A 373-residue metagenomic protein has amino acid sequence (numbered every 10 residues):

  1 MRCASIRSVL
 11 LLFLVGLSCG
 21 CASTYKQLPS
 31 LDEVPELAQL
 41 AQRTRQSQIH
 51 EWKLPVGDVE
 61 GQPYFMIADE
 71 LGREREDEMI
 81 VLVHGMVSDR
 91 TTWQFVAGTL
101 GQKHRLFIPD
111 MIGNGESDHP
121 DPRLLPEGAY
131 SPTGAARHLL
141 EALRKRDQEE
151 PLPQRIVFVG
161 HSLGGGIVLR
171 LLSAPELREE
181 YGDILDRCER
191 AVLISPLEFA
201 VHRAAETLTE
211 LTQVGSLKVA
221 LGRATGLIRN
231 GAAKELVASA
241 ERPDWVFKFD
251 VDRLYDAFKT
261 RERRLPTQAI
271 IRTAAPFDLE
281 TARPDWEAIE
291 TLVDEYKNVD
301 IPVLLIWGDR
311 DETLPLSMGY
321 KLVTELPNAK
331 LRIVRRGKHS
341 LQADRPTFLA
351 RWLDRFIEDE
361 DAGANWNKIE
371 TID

Functional and structural regions predicted by a protein language model:
L14-G16, G20-P55: An N-terminal hydrophobic leader/cap segment in hydrolases
G57-E60, I67-E70, M111-V159, L163 (+2 more regions): Active-site loop/oxyanion-hole signature of alpha/beta-hydrolase fold enzymes
L71-H119: Conserved HGGG/HGGXW glycine-rich cap/lid loop of the alpha/beta-hydrolase fold
S173, G182-T225: Flexible "cap/lid" loop of the alpha/beta hydrolase fold
T225-Y296: Conserved alpha/beta-hydrolase catalytic His-Asp/Glu region
V299, L305-W307, D311: Short beta-strand/loop motif that positions the catalytic acidic residue of the alpha/beta-hydrolase fold
R310-L314, H339: Acidic catalytic loop of the alpha/beta-hydrolase fold
G337-A350: Catalytic histidine-centered segment of alpha/beta-hydrolase-like enzymes
